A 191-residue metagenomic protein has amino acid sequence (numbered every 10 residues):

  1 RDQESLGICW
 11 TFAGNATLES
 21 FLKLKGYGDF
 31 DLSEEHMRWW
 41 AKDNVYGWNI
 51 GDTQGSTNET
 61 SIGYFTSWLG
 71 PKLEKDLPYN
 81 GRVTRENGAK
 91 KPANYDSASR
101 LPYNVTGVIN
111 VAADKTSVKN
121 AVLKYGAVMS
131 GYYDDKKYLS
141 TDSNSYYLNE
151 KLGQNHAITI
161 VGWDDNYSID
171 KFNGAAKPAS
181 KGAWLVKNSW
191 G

Functional and structural regions predicted by a protein language model:
E4-S5, T11-E19, H36-K187, G191: Predominantly the structural core of cysteine protease catalytic domains
E19-E35: Phosphate-handling active-site elements
